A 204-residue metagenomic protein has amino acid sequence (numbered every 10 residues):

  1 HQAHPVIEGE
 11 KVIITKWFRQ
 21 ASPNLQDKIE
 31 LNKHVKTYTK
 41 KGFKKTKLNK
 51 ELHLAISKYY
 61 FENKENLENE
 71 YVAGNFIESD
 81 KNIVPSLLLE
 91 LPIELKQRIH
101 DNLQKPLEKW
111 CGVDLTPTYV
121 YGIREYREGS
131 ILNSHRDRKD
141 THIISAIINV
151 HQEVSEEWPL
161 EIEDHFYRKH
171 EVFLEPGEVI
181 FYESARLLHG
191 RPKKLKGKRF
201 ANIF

Functional and structural regions predicted by a protein language model:
H1-D27, R127-L187, R191, R199-I203: Catalytic core of non-heme Fe(II) oxygenases with the double-stranded beta-helix
E8, T37-K40, P117, R199: A short, polar/charged loop/turn motif at coil->beta-strand junctions and beta-hairpin connectors
V12, E65, L115-T116, S155: Secondary-structure boundary/capping residues
Q26-C111: Non-heme Fe(II)/2-oxoglutarate
E108, G112-V113, H151-S155: Short helix-capping and hinge/turn segments at secondary-structure transitions, especially at repeat and domain
V113-G122: A short coil-to-beta-strand element that immediately follows conserved catalytic motifs
